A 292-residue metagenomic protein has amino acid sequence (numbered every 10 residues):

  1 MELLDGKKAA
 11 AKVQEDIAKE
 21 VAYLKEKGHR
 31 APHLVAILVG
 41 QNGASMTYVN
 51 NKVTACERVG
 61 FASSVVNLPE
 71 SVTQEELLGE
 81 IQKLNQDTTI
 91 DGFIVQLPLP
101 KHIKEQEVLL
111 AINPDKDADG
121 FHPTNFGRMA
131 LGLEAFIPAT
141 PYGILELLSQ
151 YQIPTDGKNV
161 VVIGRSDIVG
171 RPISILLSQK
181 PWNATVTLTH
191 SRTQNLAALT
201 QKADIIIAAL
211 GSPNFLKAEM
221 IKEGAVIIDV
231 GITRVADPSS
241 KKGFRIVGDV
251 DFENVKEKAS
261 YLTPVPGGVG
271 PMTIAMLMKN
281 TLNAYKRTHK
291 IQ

Functional and structural regions predicted by a protein language model:
M1-G28: Positively charged, low-complexity intrinsically disordered leader regions
A31-G40: Short beta-strand segments enriched in small/hydrophobic residues
V39-T54, A135-V226, G243-R245, V250-E253: Glycine-rich phosphate/diphosphate-binding loop of Rossmann-like nucleotide-binding domains
C56-E70, V186-L188: Short beta-strand elements in bilobed, periplasmic/extracellular small-molecule ligand-binding domains
E76-T88: Short, well-structured alpha-helical segments in soluble
I90-L99, K104-E105, K202-A236: Glycine-rich phosphate-binding loop
V95-N159: Anion-binding alpha/beta catalytic cores of soluble intermediary-metabolism enzymes, centered on
E105-F126, G231-I291: Rossmann-fold NAD(P)-binding glycine/threonine-rich loop
